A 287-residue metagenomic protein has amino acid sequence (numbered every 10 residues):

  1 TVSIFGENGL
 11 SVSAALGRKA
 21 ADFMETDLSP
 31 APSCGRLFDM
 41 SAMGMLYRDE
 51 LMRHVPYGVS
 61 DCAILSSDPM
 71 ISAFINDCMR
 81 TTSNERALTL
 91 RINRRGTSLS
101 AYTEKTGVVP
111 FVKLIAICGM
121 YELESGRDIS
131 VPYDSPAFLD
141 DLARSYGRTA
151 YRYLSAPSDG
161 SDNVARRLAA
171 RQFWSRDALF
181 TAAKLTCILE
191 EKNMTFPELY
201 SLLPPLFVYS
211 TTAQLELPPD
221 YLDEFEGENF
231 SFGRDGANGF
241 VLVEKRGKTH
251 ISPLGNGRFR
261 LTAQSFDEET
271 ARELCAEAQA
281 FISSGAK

Functional and structural regions predicted by a protein language model:
T1-L88, T103-E104: Gly/Ser/Thr-enriched, mixed-charge loops and adjacent short helices that form phosphate/oxyanion-binding elements
A14, R18, D22, T26 (+7 more regions): Residues on a specific face of well-ordered alpha-helices
R91: Conserved phosphate-donor
R94-T97, E104-G107, F111, I117 (+1 more regions): Phosphate-binding and adjacent anionic-ligand microenvironments
